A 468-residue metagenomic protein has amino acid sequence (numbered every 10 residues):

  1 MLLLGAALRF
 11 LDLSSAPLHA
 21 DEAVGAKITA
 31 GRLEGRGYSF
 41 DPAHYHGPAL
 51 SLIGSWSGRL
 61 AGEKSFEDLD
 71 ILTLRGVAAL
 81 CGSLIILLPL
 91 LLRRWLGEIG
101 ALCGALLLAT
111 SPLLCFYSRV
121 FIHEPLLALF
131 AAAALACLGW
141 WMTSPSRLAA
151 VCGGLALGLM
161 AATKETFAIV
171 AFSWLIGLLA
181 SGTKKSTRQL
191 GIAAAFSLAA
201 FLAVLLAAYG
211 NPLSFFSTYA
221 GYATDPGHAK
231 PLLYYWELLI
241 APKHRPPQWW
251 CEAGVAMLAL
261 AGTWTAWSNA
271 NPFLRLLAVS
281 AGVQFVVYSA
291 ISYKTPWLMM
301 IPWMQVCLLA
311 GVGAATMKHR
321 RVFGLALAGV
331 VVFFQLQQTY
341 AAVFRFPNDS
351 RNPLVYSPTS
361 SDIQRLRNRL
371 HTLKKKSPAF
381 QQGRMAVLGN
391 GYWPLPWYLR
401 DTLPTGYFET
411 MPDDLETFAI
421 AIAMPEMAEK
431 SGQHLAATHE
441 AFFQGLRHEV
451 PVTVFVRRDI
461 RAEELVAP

Functional and structural regions predicted by a protein language model:
G5, G104-A109, L157, A161: Short helix- or helix-capping micro-motifs that position conserved polar/aromatic residues at function-defining sites
H19-A20, I71, L113-L126, T166 (+1 more regions): Short acidic/glycine- and proline-prone juxtamembrane loop motifs at membrane-interface regions of multi-pass membrane
G25-G35, H46-G47, L52, L60-E63 (+6 more regions): Transmembrane-lumen/periplasm boundary regions of multi-pass, lipid-linked membrane glycan transferases
L72, G76-L96, A133, A261-G262: Transmembrane-helix motifs of polytopic, lipid-linked glycan transferases
P89-T110, R275, V279: Transmembrane-helix signature of polytopic, membrane-embedded enzymes that assemble or transfer cell-envelope glycans
R94-W95, I99, A134-C152, M160 (+3 more regions): Membrane-interface transmembrane helices that cradle and orient dolichyl/undecaprenyl
L106, L126-T143, C152-L157, V306-L309: Specific aromatic-rich, kink-prone transmembrane helix
A128, V151-G154, T166-S181, M300-P302: Transmembrane-embedded, aromatic-rich helix segments that form part of the hydrophobic channel/pocket engaging
